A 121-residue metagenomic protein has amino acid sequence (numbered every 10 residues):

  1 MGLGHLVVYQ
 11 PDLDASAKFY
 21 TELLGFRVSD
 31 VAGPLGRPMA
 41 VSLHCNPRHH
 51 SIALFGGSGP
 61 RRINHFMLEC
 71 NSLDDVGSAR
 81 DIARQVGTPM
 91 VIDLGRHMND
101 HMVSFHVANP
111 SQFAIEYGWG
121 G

Functional and structural regions predicted by a protein language model:
M1, V8-A17, L68-I115, W119-G121: Vicinal oxygen chelate
V8-H50: Core segments of cupin and vicinal oxygen chelate
I52-L54: Conserved beta-strand in the GNAT
P60: Long C-terminal interaction/binding lobes of large macromolecular proteins
